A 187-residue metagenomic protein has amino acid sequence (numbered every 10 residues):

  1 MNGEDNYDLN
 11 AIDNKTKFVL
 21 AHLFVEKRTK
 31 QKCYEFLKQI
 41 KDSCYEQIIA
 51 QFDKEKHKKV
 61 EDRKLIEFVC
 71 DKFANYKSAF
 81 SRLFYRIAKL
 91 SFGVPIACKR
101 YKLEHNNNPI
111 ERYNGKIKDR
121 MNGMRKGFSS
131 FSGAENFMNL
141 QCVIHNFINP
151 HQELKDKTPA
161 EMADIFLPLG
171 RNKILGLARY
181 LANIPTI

Functional and structural regions predicted by a protein language model:
M1-R63: RNase H-like nuclease fold core
K59-V60, L65-A79, Y101-L103: Acidic, metal-coordinating catalytic cores used for nucleic-acid/nucleotide bond scission and strand-transfer chemistry
E67-D71, P109, N139: A structural signal for short, well-ordered beta-strand segments and their strand-loop junctions that often border
S78-A88: Short, aromatic/basic amphipathic alpha-helical patches
I87-N108, R125-K126: RNase H-like polynucleotidyl transferase catalytic core
P109-S129, N146-I148: Active-site proximal helix-loop segment of RNase H-like, two-metal nucleases, encompassing DDE(D)
G123-K126, E135-I187: C-terminal domain-tail junction helix/linker
